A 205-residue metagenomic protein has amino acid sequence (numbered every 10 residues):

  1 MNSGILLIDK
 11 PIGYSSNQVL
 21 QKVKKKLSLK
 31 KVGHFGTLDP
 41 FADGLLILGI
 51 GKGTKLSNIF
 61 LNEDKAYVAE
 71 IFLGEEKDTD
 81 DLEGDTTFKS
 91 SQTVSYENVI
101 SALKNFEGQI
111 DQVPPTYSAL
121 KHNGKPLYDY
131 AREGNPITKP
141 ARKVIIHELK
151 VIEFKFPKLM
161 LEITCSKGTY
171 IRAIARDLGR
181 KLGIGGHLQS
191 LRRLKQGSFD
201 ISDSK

Functional and structural regions predicted by a protein language model:
M1-K205: Catalytic/RNA-binding core of pseudouridine synthases
